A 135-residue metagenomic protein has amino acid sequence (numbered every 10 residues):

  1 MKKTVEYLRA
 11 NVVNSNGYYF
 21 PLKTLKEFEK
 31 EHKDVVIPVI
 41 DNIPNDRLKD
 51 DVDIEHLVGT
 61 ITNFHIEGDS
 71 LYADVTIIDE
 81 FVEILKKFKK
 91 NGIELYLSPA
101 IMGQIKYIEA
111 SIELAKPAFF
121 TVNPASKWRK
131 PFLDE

Functional and structural regions predicted by a protein language model:
M1-P38: Polar/acidic, low-complexity leader/linker segments enriched in S/T/G and N/D
R9, H32, V39-I43, I61 (+1 more regions): Intrinsically disordered, low-complexity peptide-like regions
R9-N11, N42-N45, A100-Y107: Short, flexible beta-strand-to-coil junctions
A10-N16, P44-D50, E80-K86: Short, surface-exposed beta-strand/loop "edge" segments at domain boundaries and coil↔beta transitions
Y19-K23, V52, I66: Short coil/turn linker and secondary-structure boundary residues
K33-I54, L97: Short conserved beta-strand and strand-loop elements enriched in small hydrophobics with frequent Asp/Gly
K49-H65: Short small/polar-residue motifs
T60-E135: Residue microenvironments linked to proteolytic maturation and disulfide-stabilized extracellular modules
